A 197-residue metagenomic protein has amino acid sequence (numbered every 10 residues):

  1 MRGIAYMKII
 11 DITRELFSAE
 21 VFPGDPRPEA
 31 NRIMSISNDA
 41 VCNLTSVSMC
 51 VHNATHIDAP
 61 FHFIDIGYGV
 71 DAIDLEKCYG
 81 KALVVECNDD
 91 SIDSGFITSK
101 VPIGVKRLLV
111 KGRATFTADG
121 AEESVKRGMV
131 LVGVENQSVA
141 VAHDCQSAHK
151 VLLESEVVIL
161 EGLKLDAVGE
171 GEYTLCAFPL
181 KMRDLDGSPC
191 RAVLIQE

Functional and structural regions predicted by a protein language model:
R2-E197: Active-/binding-site microenvironments in catalytic and ligand-binding cores
